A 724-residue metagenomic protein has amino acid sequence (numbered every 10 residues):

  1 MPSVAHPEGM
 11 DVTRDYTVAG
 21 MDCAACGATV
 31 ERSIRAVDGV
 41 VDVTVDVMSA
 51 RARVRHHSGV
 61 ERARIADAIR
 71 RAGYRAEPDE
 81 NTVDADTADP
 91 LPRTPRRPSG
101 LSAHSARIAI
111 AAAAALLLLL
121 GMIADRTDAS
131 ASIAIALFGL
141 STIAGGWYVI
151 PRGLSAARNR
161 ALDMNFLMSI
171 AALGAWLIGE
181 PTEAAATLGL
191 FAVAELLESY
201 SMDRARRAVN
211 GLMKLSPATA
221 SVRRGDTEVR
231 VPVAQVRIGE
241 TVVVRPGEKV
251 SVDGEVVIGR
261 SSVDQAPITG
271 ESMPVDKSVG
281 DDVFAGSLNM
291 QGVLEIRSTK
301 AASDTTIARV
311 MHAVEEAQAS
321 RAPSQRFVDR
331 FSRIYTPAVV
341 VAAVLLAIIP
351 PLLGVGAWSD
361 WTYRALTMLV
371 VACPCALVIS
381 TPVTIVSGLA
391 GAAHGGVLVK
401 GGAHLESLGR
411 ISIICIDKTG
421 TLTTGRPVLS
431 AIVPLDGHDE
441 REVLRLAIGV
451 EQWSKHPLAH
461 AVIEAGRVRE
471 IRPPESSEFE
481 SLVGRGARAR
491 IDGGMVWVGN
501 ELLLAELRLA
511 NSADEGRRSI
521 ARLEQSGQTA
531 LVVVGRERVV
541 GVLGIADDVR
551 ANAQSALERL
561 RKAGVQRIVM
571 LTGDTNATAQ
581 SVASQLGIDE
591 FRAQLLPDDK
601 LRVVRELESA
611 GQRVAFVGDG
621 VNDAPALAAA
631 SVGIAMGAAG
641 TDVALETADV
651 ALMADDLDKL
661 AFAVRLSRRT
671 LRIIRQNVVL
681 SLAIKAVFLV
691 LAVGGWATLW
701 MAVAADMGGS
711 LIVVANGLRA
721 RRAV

Functional and structural regions predicted by a protein language model:
M1-I133, D226-V233, R237, A308 (+2 more regions): Flexible metal-binding regulatory segments at protein termini and peripheral loops
D11, A28, I491-G493, D514 (+1 more regions): Conserved ATP-binding TGD loop and adjacent catalytic N/P-domain core of P-type ATPases
V41-H57, R62, G211-D304, A403-A447 (+1 more regions): Conserved cytosolic catalytic loops of P-type ATPases
D67, R71-E77, D86-P98, M122 (+8 more regions): Actuator/coupling domain of P-type ATPases
I110-L116, R326-V355, T367-P374, T381-P382 (+1 more regions): Bilayer-spanning, highly hydrophobic alpha-helical transmembrane segments
I123-S130, I150-G153, R158, I170-I178 (+6 more regions): Membrane-embedded alpha-helical bundles of multi-pass transporters
N165-S169, R204-R206, A218, I268 (+6 more regions): Conserved catalytic phosphorylation-site environment of P-type ATPases
L429-R567, N576, I588-V604: P-type ATPase nucleotide-binding
